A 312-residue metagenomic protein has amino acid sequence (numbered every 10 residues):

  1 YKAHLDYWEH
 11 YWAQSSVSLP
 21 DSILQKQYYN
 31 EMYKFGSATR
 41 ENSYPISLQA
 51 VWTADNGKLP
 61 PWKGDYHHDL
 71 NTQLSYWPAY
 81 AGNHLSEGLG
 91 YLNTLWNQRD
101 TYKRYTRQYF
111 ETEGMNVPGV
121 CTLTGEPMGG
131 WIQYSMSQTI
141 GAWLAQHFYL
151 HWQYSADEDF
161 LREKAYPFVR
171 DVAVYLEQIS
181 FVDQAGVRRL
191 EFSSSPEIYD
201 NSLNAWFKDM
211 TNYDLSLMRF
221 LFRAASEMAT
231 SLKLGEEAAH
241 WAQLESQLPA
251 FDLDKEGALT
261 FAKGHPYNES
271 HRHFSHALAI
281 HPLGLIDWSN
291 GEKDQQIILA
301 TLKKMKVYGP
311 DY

Functional and structural regions predicted by a protein language model:
Y1-D65, L85-L89, L95-R104, K233 (+2 more regions): Acidic/polar, glycine-enriched structural segments that form the non-catalytic walls/loops of the carbohydrate-binding
P20, D157, Y166, Q184-V187: Loop/turn elements at helix/coil->beta-strand transitions in domains of secreted/extracellular proteins
Q25-S37, G141-Y149, Y166-L176: Extended, hydrophobic/aromatic-rich amphipathic alpha-helical segments that build helical scaffolds
N42-V51, L161-E163, F181-E191, L234-H240: Short, glycine/acidic-rich hinge or "gate" loops at secondary-structure transitions that mediate conformational
A50-W62, V117-M136, S193-T211: Acidic/His metal-coordination segments adjacent to aromatic residues that form catalytic metal sites in metalloenzymes
T53-N56, R188-Y199, T301-Y312: C-terminal catalytic domain of Rieske-type non-heme iron oxygenases
H68-R104, M115, C121, E126 (+3 more regions): Active-site core of glycosidic bond-cleaving carbohydrate-active enzymes
D171-M228: Acidic/histidine-rich catalytic neighborhood
